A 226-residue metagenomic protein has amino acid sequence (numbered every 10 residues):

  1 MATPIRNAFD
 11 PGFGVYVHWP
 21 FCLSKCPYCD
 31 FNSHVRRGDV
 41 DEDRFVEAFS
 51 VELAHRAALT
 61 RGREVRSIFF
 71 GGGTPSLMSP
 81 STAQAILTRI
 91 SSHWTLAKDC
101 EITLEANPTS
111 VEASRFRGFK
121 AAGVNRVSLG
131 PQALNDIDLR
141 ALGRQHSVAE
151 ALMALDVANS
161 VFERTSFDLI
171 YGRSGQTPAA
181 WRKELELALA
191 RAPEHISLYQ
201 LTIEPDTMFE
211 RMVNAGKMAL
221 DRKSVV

Functional and structural regions predicted by a protein language model:
A2-G14, N32-L59, R63-V226: C-terminal scaffold of the Radical SAM
H18-S33: Local cysteine-cluster metal-coordination motifs and their immediate loop/turn environment, predominantly Fe-S cluster
